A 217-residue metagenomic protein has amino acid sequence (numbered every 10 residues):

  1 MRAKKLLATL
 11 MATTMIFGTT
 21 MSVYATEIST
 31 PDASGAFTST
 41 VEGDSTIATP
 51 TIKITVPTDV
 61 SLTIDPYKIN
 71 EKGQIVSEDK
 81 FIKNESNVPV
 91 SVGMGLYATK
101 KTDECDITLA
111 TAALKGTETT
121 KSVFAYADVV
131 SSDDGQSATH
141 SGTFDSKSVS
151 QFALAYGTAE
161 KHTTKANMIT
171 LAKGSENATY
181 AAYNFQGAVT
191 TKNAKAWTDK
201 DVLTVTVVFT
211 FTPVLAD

Functional and structural regions predicted by a protein language model:
M1-S29, K80: Gram-positive cell-envelope targeting signals
T19, L96-A98, F211: Short beta-strand segments enriched in hydrophobic/aromatic residues within well-folded beta-rich domains
S22-N87, K195-D217: Short, polar/proline-rich extracytoplasmic segments that appear immediately after membrane translocation
T26-D32, S61-T158: Surface-exposed interaction patch
D59, G95-T99, N184-T191: Generic short beta-strand segments
E71-Q74, D145-T206, L215-D217: Exposed beta-sheet edge/beta-hairpin loop segments within beta-rich domains
D79-F81, G93-G95, A182-Q186, T206-V208: Beta-strand secondary-structure signal
